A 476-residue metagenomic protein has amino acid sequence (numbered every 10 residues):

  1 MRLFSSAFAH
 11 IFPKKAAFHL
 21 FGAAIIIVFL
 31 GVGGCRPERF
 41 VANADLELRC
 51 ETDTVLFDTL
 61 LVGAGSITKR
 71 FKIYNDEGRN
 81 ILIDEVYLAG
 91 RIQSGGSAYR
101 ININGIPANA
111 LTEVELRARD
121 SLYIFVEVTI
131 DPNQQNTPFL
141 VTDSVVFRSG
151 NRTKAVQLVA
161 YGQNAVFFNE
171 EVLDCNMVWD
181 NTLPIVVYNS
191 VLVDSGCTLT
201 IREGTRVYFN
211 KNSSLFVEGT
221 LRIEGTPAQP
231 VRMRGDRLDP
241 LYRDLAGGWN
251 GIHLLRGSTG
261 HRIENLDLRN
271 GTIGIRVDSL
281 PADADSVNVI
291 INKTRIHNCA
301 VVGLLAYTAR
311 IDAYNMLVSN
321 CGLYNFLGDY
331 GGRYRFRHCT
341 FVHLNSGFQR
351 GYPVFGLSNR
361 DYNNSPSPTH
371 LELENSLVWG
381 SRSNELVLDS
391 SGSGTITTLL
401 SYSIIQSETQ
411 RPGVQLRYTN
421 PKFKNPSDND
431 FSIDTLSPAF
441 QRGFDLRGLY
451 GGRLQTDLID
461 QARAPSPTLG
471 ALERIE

Functional and structural regions predicted by a protein language model:
L30-G34: C-terminal motif of bacterial Sec signal peptides marking the signal peptidase cleavage site
R36-L56, D76-E127, P132: Surface-exposed binding patches on compact interaction domains or structured appendages
T68-N75, V126, L140-S149, L266 (+1 more regions): Buried hydrophobic-core signal for structured, non-transmembrane domains
D131-N164: Terminal connector regions
T182-D244, G260, N315-T340, L344-G347 (+1 more regions): Extracellular beta-helix/beta-solenoid repeat scaffolds
L245, T259-S319: Right-handed parallel beta-helix
S279, A306, I311-S432, I459: Predominantly extracellular beta-rich ligand-binding scaffolds that present long acidic/polar faces for carbohydrate
D434-E476: Surface beta-loop-beta hairpin patches that serve as ligand-binding interfaces in beta-rich domains
